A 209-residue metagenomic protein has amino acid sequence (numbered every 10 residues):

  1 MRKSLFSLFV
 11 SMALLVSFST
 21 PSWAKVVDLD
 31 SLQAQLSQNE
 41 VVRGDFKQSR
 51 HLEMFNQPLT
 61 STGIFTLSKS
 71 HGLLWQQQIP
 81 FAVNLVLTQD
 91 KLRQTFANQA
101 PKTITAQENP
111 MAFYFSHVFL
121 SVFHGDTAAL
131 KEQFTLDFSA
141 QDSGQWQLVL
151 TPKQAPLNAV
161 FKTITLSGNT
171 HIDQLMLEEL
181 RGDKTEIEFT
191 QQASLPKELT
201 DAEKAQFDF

Functional and structural regions predicted by a protein language model:
M1-S4: Positively charged n-region of N-terminal signal peptides that target proteins for export
S7-S17: Bacterial N-terminal signal peptides
F18-A24: Sec/Tat signal peptide C-region and signal peptidase I cleavage site
A24-L52, P58-T66, R93, Q99-P101 (+3 more regions): Polybasic/polar functional segments that serve as interface/processing modules
K25-D28, Q35-S37, R43-D45, R50 (+2 more regions): Flexible, processing/modification-adjacent segments and terminal tails in exported/periplasmic/extracellular proteins
F46, L73-Q77, L92-T95, L148-L150 (+1 more regions): Short hydrophobic/aromatic-rich beta-strand segments that constitute the beta-sheet cores of beta-sandwich/beta-barrel
I64-F113, T185: An acidic-aromatic
T127-F209: Gly/Pro-enriched, hydrophobic low-complexity segments that function as extracytoplasmic propeptides/linkers
